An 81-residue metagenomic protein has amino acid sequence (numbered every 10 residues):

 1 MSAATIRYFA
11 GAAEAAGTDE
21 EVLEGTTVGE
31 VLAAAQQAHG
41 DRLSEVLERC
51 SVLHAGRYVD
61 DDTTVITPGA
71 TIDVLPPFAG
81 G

Functional and structural regions predicted by a protein language model:
M1-G80: Ubiquitin-like/PB1-type beta-grasp interaction modules and other compact soluble beta-rich domains
